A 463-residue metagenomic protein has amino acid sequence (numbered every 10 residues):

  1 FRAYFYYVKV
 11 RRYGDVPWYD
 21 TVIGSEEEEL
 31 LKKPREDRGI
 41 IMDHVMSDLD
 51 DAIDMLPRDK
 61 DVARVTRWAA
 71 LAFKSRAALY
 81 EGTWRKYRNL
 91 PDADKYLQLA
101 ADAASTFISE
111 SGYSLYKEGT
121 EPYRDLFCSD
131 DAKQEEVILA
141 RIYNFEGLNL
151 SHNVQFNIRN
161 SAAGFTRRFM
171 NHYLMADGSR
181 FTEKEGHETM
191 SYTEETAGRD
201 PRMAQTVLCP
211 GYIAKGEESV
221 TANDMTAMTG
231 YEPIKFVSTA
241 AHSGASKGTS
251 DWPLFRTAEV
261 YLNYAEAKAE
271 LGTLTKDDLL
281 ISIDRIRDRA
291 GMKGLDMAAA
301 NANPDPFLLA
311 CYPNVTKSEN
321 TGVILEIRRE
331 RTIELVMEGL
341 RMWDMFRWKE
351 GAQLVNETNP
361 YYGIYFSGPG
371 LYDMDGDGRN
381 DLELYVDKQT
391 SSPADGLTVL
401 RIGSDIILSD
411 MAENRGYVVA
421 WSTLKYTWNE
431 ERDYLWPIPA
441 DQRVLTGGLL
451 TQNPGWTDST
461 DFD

Functional and structural regions predicted by a protein language model:
F1-V154, E185-D463: Acidic/polar-rich alpha-helix caps and helix-coil junctions
W18, R168, T182: Short, electropositive, low-hydrophobicity segments enriched in small/polar residues
I158-G178, M228: Short, cationic low-complexity segments
H172-F181, L382, Q389: Glycine-rich (often Gly-Gly/Gly-Pro-rich) flexible segments and glycine-rich loop motifs, frequently accented by
